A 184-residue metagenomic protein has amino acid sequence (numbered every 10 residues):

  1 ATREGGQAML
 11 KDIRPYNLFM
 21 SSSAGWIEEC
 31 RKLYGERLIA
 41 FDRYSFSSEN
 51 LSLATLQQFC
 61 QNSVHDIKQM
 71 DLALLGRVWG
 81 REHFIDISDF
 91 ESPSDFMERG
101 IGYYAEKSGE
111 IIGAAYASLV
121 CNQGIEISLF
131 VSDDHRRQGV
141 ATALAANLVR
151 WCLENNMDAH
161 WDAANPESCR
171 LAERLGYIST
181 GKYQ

Functional and structural regions predicted by a protein language model:
A1-L74: Acyl-donor-binding surface of acyltransferase catalytic domains
P15-S21, C152-A164: Conserved GNAT acetyl-CoA-binding A-motif
E28, A164-K182: Conserved active-site alpha-helix within GNAT-family acetyltransferase domains
S94-Y103, I125: A short helix-loop-beta-strand connector motif used in the catalytic cores of GNAT acetyltransferases and, in some
G100-A115: Conserved beta-hairpin
G124, L129-A143: Conserved glycine-rich acetyl-CoA-binding loop
R137-W151, R170, R174: Conserved acetyl-CoA-binding loop-helix of GNAT-fold acetyltransferases
